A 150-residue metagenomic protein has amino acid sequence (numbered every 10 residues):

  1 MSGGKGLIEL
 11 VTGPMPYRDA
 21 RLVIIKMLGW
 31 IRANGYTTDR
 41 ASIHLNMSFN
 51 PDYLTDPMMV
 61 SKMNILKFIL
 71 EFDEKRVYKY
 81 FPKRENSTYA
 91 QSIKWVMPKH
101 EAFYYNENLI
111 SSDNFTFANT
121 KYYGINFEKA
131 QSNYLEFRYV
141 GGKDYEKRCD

Functional and structural regions predicted by a protein language model:
M1-T37, N50-D150: C-terminal accessory/tail domains of diverse enzymes
I43-P51: Internal, conserved structured core segments that host functional sites
